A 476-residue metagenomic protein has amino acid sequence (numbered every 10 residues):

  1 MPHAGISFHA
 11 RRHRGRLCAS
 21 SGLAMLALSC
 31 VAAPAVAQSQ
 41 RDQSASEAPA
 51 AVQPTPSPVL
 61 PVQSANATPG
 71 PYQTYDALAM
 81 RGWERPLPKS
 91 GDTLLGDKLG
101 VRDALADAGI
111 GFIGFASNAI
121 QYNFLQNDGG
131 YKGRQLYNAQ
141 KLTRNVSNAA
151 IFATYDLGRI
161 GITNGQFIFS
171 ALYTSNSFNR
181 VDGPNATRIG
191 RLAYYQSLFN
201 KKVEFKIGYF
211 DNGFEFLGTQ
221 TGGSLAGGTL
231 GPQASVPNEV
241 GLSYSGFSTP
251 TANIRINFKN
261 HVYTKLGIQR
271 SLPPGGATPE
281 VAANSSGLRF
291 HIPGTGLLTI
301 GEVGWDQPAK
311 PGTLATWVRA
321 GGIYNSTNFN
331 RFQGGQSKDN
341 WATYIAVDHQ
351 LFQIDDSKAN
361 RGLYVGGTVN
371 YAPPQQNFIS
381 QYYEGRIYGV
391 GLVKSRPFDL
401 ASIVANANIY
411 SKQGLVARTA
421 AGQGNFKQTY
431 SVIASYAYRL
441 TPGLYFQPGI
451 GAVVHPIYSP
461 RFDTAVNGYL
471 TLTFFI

Functional and structural regions predicted by a protein language model:
P2-F8, A24, S29, P34-A119 (+1 more regions): N-terminal periplasmic/intermembrane-space "pro-region" immediately following the signal or transit peptide
W83, S90-A193: Long, well-ordered hydrophobic secondary-structure segments characteristic of membrane-embedded and membrane-proximal
K89, L95-F112, F124-L125, T154-F167 (+6 more regions): Short loop/turn motifs that connect adjacent beta-strands in outer-membrane beta-barrel proteins
G100-R102, F152-T154, A193-Y195, N253-R255 (+5 more regions): Outer-membrane beta-barrel architecture
I110-N118, G165-F169, V203-I207, N260-L266 (+8 more regions): Transmembrane beta-strands of outer-membrane beta-barrel proteins
L142-P274, N377-A417: Outer membrane beta-barrel
G275-P293, E302-G304, G321-S337, W341 (+4 more regions): Outer membrane beta-barrel transmembrane domains
T464-I476: Outer-membrane beta-barrel "beta-signal"
